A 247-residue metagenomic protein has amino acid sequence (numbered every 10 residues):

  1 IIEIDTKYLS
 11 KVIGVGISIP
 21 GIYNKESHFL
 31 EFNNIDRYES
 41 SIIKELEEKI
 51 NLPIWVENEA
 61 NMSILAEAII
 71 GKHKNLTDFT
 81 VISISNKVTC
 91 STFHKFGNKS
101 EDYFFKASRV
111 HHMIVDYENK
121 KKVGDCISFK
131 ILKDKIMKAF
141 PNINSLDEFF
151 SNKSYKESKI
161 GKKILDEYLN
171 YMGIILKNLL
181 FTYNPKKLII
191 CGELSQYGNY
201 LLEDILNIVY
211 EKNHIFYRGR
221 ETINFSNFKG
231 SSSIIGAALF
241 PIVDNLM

Functional and structural regions predicted by a protein language model:
I1-D78, Y200-K212: Glycine-rich phosphate-binding loop and adjoining helix at the ATP-binding site of ATP-dependent phosphoryl-transfer
I1-I13, K49-L52, I70, V115-M247: ATP-binding/phosphotransfer module of carbohydrate and carboxylate kinases, centering on a glycine-rich
I19, I84-N86, G192-E193: Short secondary-structure boundary segments
G21-K25, N61-I64, T89-C90, K99 (+2 more regions): Short, active-site-adjacent cap segments at secondary-structure transitions
S27-H28, F96-G97, P141: Detector for glycine-centered tight turns/loop "hinges" at secondary-structure junctions
N75-I127: Glycine-rich phosphate-binding loop of actin/hexokinase-like ATP-binding domains
